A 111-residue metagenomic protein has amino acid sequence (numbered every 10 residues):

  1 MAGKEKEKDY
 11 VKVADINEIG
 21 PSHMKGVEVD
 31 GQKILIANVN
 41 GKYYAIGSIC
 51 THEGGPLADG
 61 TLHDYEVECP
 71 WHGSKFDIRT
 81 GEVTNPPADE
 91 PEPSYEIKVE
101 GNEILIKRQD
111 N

Functional and structural regions predicted by a protein language model:
M1-D64, P91-N111: N-terminal pre-ligand scaffold of iron-sulfur
C50, C69-H72: Short cysteine clusters
D64-P70, T84-E92: Short cysteine/histidine-rich metal-coordination sites, predominantly Zn2+-binding motifs
